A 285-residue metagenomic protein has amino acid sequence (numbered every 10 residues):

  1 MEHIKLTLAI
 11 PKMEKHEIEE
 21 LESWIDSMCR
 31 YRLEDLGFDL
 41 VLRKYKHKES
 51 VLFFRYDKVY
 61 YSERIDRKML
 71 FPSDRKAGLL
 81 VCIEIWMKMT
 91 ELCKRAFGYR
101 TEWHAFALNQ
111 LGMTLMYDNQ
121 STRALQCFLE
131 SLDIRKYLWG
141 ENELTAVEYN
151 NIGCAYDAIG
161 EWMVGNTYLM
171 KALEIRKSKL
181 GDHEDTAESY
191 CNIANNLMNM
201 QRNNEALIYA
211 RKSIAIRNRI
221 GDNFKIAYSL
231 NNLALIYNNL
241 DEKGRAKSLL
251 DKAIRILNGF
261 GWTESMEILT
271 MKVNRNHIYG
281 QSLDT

Functional and structural regions predicted by a protein language model:
L8-V81: N-terminal alpha-helical interaction modules that lie
F71-D74, E102-Y117, L144-A158, E184-N199 (+2 more regions): Conserved alpha-helical positions within TPR/SEL1-like repeat arrays
C93, R135-K136, R176-K177, R217 (+1 more regions): Eukaryotic all-alpha helical interaction scaffolds
Y99, G140, G181, G221 (+1 more regions): Structural signature of alpha-solenoid helical repeat scaffolds
G244-G261: TPR/TPR-like (Sel1-like) alpha-helical repeat modules
